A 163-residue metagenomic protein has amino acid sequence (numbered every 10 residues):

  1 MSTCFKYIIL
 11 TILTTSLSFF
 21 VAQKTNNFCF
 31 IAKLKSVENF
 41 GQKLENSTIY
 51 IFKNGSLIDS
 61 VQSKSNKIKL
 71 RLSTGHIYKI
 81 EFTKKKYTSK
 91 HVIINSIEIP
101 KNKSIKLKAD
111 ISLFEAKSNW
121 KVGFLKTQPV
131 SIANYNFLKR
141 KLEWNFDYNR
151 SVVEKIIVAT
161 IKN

Functional and structural regions predicted by a protein language model:
M1-A32: Bacterial Sec-dependent N-terminal signal peptides
F28-E45: Structural motif
S47-S60: Short amphipathic beta-strand segments in non-cytosolic proteins
L57-K69, F146-Y148: Short, solvent-exposed S/T- and G/P-enriched segments that are highly enriched in secreted/extracellular and lumenal
K69-K79, K85: Short Pro-Gly-centered beta-turn/loop motif in secreted/extracellular proteins
E81-I97: A short, solvent-exposed loop/turn motif at the edges and junctions of modular extracellular/periplasmic domains
I97-F137: Extracellular beta-sheet/turn segments enriched in Thr/Pro/Gly and aliphatic residues
V130-N163: Conserved, compact domain cores that house catalytic/ligand-binding motifs in diverse enzymes and effector modules
